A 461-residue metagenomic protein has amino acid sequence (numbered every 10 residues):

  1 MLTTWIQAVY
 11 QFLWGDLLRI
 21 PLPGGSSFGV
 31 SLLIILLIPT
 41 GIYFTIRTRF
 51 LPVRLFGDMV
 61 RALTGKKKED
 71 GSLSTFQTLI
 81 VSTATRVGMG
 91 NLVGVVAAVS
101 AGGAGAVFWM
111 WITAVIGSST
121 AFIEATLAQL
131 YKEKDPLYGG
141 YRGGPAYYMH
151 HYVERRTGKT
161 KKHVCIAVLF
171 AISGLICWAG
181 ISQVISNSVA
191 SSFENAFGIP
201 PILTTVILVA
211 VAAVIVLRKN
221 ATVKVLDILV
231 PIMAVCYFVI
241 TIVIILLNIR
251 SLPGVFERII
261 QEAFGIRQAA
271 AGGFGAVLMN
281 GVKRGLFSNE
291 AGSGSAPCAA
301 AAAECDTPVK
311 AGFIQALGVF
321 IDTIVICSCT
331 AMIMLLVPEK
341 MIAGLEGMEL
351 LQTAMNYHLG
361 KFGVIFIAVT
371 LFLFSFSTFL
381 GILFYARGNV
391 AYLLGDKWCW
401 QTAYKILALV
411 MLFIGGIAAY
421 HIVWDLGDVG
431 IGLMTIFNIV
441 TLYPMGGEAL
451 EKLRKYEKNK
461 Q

Functional and structural regions predicted by a protein language model:
M1-M89, V99-A106, G117, F413 (+1 more regions): N-terminal alpha-helical transmembrane segments of multi-pass membrane transport and channel/translocase proteins
L36, F44-V60, I166, N187-F193 (+5 more regions): Membrane-interface loop-to-helix entry segments
T40-T45, I116-Y141, H150-N187, S191-I215 (+2 more regions): Helix-loop-helix module between adjacent transmembrane segments
R47-P52, N91-V95, C177-A190, A213-V225 (+4 more regions): Transmembrane helix-loop junctions in multi-pass membrane proteins
F50-T75, A97, G103-A106, S119-K161 (+3 more regions): Flexible loop linkers connecting adjacent transmembrane helices in multi-pass alpha-helical membrane transporters
E69-A101, L127-L130, L137-V153, L169-I172 (+1 more regions): Alpha-helical membrane segments and immediately flanking helix-loop junctions that form or couple to the substrate/ion
I116-E124, T204-K219, V230-R250, K283-L286 (+2 more regions): Selective recognition of specific alpha-helical transmembrane segments in multi-pass small-molecule
E124-P136, I242-R258, G272, A302-C305 (+1 more regions): Extracellular/periplasmic helix-exit of transmembrane alpha-helices
